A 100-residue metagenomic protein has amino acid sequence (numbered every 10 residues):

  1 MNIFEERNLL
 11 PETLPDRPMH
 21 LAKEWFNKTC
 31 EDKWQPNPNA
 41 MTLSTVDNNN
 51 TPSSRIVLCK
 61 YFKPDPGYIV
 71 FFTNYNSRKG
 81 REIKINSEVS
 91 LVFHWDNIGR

Functional and structural regions predicted by a protein language model:
M1-R100: Binding-site signature for planar aromatic cofactors or substrates
